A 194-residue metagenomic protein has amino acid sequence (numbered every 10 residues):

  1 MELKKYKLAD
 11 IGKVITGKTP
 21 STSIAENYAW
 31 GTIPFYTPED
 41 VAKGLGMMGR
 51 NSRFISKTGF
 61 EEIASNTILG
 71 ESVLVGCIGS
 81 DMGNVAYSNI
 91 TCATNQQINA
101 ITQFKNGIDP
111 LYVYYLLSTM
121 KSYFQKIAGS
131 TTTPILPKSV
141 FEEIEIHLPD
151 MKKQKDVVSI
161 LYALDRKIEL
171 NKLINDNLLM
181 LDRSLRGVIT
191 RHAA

Functional and structural regions predicted by a protein language model:
M1-K4, P34, T91-C92, P134: Residues that recognize and position ribonucleotide moieties
M1-T19, W30, E143-A194: Non-catalytic DNA-recognition/assembly elements of restriction-modification systems
K5-A25, E39-G70: Sequence-specific dsDNA recognition surfaces
E26-Y28, T91-C92: A short beta-turn/loop motif at secondary-structure boundaries
T37-P38, S52-S118: A short beta-sheet element
C77-I78, C92-N99, S130-V158: A short glycine-rich beta-alpha junction/loop motif
D109-V140: Short, positively charged
